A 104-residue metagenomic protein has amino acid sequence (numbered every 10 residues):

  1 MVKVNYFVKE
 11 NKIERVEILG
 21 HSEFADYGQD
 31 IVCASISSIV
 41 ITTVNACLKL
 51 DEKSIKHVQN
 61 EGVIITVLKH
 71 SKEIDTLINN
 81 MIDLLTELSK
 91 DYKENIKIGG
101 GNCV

Functional and structural regions predicted by a protein language model:
M1-V32, I41, N45-V104: N-terminal intrinsically disordered, cationic/polar leader segments that include organellar targeting peptides
I36-S37: Gly/Ser/Thr-rich active-site loops/lids in small-molecule metabolic enzymes that frequently grip phosphoryl groups
